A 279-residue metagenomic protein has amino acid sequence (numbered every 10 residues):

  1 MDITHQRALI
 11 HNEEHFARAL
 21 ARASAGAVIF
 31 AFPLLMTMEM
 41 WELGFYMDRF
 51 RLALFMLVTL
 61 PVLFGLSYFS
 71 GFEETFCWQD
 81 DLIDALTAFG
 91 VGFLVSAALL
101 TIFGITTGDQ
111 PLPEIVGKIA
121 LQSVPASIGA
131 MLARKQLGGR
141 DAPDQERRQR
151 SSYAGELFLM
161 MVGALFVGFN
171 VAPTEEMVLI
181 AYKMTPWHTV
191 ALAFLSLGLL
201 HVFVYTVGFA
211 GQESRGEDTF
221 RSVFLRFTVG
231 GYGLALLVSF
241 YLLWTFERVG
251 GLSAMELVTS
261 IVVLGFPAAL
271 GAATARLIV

Functional and structural regions predicted by a protein language model:
M1-P61: N-terminal signal-anchor module of multipass membrane proteins
Q6-H11, F64-C77, K135-D144, T206-G216 (+1 more regions): C-terminal ends of transmembrane helices
A8-R18, Y46, E74-T87, L112-G117 (+4 more regions): Membrane-interface segments at loop-to-transmembrane junctions
A21-P33, A88-A98, L121-R134, S152-T174 (+4 more regions): Alpha-helical transmembrane segments of multi-pass integral membrane proteins
L43-M56, S152-L157, V178-G198: Transmembrane alpha-helix entry/boundary detector in multi-pass membrane proteins
R51-L66, V190-G208, L234-A235, P267: Generic alpha-helical transmembrane segments
E74-F158, V279: Membrane-interface helix-loop-helix junctions at boundaries between adjacent transmembrane segments
V167-R221: Transmembrane helical segments that form the transport core of multi-pass membrane transport proteins
